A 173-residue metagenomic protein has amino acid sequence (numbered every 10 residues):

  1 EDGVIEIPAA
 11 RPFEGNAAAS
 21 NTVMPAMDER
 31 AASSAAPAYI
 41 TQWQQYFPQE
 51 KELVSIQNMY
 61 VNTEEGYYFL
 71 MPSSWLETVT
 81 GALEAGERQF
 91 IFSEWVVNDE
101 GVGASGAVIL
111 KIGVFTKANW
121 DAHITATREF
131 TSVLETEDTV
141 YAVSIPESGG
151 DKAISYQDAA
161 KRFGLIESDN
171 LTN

Functional and structural regions predicted by a protein language model:
E1-I7, E14-E29: Acidic, glycine-anchored loop motifs typical of Ca2+
D2-V4, A19-N21, Q49-E50, E64 (+2 more regions): Short, solvent-exposed coil/turn segments at beta-strand boundaries
A9-F13, S73, S93-E100, I145-G150: Secondary-structure transition/turn motif
S20-S55: Blade-level signature of beta-propeller repeat domains, shared across WD40, Kelch, NHL, RCC1 and BNR/Asp-box propellers
S55-M71: Short aromatic-glycine motifs in intrinsically disordered, low-complexity regions
F69-S132: Secretory pathway targeting signatures of secreted, lumenal, and periplasmic proteins
V79, V143-N173: Surface-exposed amphipathic alpha-helical segments
W120-I154: Extracytosolic low-complexity repeat regions of secreted or lipid-anchored proteins
